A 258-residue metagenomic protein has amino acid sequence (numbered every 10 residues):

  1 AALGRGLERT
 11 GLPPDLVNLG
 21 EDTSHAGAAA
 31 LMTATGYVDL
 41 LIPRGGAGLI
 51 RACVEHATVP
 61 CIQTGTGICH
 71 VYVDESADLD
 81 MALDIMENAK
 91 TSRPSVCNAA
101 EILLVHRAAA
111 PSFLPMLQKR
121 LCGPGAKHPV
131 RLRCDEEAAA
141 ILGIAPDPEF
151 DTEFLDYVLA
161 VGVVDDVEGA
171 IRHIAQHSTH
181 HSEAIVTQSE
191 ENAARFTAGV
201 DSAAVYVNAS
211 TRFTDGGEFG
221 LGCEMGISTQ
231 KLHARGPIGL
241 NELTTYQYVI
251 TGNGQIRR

Functional and structural regions predicted by a protein language model:
A1-S76, D80: Rossmann-like NAD(P) dinucleotide-binding subdomain of oxidoreductase/dehydrogenase enzymes
G4-L12, T33-G36, P43, E55-T58 (+6 more regions): Generic secondary-structure signature for well-ordered alpha-helical cores
R9, L49-D156, V207: ALDH superfamily catalytic-core signature
D15-N18, A29, D39-L40, V59-I62 (+9 more regions): Structural motif
T23, I42-G45, D74, V105 (+4 more regions): Catalytic cores of large soluble enzymes that bind and process phosphate-bearing ligands
T23-H25, A138, V167, T211: Short, solvent-exposed coil/turn elements at secondary-structure transition points
G27, A34-Y37, G45-L49, T64 (+9 more regions): General structural feature for long, well-ordered alpha-helical segments within catalytic domains of soluble enzymes
P146-R258: Conserved C-terminal structural/oligomerization subdomain of aldehyde/semialdehyde dehydrogenase
